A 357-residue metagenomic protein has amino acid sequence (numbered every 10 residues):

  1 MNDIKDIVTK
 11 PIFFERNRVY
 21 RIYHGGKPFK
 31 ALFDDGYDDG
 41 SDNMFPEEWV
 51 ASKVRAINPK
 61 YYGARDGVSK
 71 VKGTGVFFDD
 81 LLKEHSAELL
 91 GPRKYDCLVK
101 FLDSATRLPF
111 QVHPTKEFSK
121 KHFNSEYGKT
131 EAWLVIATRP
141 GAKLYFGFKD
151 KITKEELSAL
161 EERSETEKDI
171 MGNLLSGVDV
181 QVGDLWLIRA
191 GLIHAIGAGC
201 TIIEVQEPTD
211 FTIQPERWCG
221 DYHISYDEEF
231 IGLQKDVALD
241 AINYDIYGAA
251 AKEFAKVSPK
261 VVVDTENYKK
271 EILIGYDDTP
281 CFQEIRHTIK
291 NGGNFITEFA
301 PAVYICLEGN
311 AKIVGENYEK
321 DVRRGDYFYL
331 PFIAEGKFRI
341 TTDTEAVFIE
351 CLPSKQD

Functional and structural regions predicted by a protein language model:
M1-E155, C219-K260, E284: Transition-metal
V99, L108, S125, E131-L134 (+6 more regions): His/acidic/aromatic-lined binding-pocket segments of jelly-roll/cupin-type domains and related regulatory beta-sandwich
L102-R107, T138-G141, L192-F211, E319 (+2 more regions): Ligand-binding loop in jelly-roll beta-barrel domains
A137-L187: Intrinsically disordered, low-complexity linker/loop segments enriched in Gly/Pro and charged/polar residues
E165-G220: Loop-centered beta-sheet repeat module
L175-L187, G315-E335: Short acidic-glycine-tyrosine-enriched beta hairpin
C281-H287: A surface-exposed beta-alpha-beta supersecondary segment
G293-N294, G309-V314: Short beta-strand segments in beta-sandwich/barrel cores
